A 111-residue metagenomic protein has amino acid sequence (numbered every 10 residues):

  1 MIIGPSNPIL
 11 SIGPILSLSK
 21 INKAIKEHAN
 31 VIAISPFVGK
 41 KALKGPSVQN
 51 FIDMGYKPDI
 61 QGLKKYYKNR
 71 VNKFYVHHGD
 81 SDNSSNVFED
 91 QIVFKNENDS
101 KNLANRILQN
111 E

Functional and structural regions predicted by a protein language model:
I2-G4, I32-I34, Y75: Structural motif
S6-L10, F37, D80: Short glycine-rich anion-binding loops that position phosphate/pyrophosphate groups of nucleotides and phosphorylated
S11-I12, S84: Glycine/Thr-rich phosphate-binding loops of Rossmann-like dinucleotide-binding domains
I12-I15, K44: A short acidic (Asp/Glu
P14-N22: Charged helix-capping and loop-helix junction motifs
N22-H28, K68: Short, conserved loop/helix-junction motifs that constitute active-site signature segments in enzyme catalytic cores
E27-G45, I92: Short, flexible loop segments at boundaries between secondary-structure elements
L43-E111: C-terminal functional extensions of proteins
